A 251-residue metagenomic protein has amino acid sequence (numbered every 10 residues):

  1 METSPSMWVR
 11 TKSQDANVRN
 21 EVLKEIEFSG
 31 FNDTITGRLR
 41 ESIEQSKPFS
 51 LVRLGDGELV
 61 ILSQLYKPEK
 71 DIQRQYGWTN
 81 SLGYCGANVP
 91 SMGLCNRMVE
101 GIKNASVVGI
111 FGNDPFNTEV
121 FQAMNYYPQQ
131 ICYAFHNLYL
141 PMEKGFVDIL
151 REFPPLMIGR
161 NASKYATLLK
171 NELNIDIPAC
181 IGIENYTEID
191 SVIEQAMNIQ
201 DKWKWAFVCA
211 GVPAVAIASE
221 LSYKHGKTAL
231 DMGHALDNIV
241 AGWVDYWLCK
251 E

Functional and structural regions predicted by a protein language model:
M1-L169: Electropositive, gly/pro-rich neighborhoods at or near active sites that engage anionic ligands
M98-V99, E194-K202: Short, well-structured alpha-helical segments in soluble
I149-Q195: Redox- and metal-dependent alpha/beta enzyme cores, enriched for Fe-S-associated oxidoreductases and cofactor-handling
S163-A166, A214-A218: Short, well-ordered alpha-helical microsegments
K170-L173, N198, S219-L230: Short, surface-exposed basic-aromatic patches at helix termini and helix-loop junctions that form
A179, W205-C209: Short catalytic-loop micro-motif centered on adjacent basic/acidic residues
G182-E188, G226-E251: Short, flexible loop segments at boundaries between secondary-structure elements
G211-V215, A235-D237: Short Gly/Pro-enriched loop/turn and capping motifs at secondary-structure junctions
